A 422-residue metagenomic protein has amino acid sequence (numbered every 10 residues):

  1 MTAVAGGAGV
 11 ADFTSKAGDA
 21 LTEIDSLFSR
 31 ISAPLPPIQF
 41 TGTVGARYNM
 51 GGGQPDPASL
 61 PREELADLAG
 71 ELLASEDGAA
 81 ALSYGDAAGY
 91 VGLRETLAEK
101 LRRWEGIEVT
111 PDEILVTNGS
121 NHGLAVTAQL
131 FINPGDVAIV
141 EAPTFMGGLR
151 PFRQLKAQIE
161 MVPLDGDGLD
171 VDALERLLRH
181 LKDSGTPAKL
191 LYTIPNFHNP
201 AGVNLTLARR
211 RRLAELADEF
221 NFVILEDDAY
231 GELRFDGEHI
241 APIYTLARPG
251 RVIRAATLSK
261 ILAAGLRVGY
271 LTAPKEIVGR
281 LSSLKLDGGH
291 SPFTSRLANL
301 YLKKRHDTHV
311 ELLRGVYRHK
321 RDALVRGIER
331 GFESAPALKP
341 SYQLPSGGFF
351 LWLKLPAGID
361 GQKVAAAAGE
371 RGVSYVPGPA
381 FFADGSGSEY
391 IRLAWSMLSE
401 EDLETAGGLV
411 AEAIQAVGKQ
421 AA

Functional and structural regions predicted by a protein language model:
T2, K16, E370-R371, D384-A422: PLP-dependent enzyme catalytic core of the Aspartate aminotransferase-like
A8, S26-N118, L302-K303, S374 (+2 more regions): N-terminal small-domain helix-loop-helix segment of the aminotransferase-like
A74, A79-F220, G231-G250, L286 (+3 more regions): Conserved core of the PLP fold type I
D227: Glycine-centered flexible beta-alpha turn that most often forms the glycine-rich phosphate-binding loop
R248-G315: Conserved core segment of the aminotransferase class I/II
T272, W352-K354, A394-S396: Short hydrophobic/aromatic beta-strand micro-patches that form the beta-sheet surface supporting nucleotide- or nucleic
Y317-V325, L338-K354: Conserved glycine-rich beta-strand-loop-beta hairpin in the small C-terminal domain of fold type I
I359-V364, E401-T405: Short, conserved charged micro-motifs
